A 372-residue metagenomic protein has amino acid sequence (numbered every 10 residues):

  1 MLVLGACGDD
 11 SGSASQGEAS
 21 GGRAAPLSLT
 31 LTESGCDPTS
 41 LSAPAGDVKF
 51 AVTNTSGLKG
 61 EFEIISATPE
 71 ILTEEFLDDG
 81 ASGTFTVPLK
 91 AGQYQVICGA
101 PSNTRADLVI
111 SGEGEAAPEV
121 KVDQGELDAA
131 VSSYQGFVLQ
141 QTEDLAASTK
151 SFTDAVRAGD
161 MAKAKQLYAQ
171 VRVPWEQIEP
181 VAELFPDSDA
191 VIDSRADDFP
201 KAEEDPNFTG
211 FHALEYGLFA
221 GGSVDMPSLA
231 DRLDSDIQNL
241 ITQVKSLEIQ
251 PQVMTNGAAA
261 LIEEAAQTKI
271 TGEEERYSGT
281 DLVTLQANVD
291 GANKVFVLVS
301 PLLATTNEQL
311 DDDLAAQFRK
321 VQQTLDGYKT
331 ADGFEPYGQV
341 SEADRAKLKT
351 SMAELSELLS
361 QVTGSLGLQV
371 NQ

Functional and structural regions predicted by a protein language model:
C7-S28: Short, low-complexity, disordered segments immediately C-terminal to signal peptides in bacterial exported proteins
G22-P44, A147: N-terminal edge beta-strand
S28-L31, L77-E119: Extracellular/periplasmic metallocenter environments
T39-L58, G83-G99: Beta-strand cores of secreted/periplasmic/IMS beta-sandwich domains, seen most often in copper-related folds
E61-I65: Beta-strand signatures of extracellular beta-sandwich domains
P69-E75: Surface-exposed loop/edge segments in extracytoplasmic proteins
A116-Q372: Mature extracytoplasmic or organellar-lumen-exposed domains after removal of signal/transit peptides
